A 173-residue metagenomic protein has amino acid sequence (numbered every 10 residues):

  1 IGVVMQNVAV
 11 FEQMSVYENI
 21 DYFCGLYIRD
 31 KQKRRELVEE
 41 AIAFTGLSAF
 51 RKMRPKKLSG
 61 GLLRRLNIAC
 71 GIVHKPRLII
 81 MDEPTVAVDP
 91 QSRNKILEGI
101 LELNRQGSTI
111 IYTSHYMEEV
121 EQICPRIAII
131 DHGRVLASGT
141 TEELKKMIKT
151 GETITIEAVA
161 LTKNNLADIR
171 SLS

Functional and structural regions predicted by a protein language model:
D21, G25, Q32-F50: Conserved ABC ATPase "signature" region
R54-L58: Conserved ABC ATPase signature
I68: Hydrophobic anchor residue at the start of the ABC signature
K75: Conserved catalytic motifs of ABC-family nucleotide-binding domains
I79-D82: Catalytic Walker B motif of ABC-type/P-loop ATPase nucleotide-binding domains
L97-S173: ABC transporter nucleotide-binding domain
